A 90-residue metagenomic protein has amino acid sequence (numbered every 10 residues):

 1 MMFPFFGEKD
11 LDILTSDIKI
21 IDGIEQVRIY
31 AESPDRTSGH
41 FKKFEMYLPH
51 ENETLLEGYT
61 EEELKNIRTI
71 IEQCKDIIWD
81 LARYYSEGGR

Functional and structural regions predicted by a protein language model:
M1-D17: Negatively charged, low-complexity tracts enriched in Asp/Glu with abundant Ser/Thr
M1-M2, Y47-L48, N66, I70: N- and C-terminal low-complexity/disordered segments
M2-F3, V27, L56, A82: Generic intrinsically disordered, low-complexity segments enriched for polar/acidic and small residues
F5-E8, M46-P49, E61, S86-E87: Intrinsically disordered, low-complexity regions enriched in small/polar residues
K9, K19, K42-K43, K65 (+1 more regions): Context-gated lysine
T15-Y59: A short, structured beta-strand/loop element
G58-R90: Short, compact, well-ordered microdomains
